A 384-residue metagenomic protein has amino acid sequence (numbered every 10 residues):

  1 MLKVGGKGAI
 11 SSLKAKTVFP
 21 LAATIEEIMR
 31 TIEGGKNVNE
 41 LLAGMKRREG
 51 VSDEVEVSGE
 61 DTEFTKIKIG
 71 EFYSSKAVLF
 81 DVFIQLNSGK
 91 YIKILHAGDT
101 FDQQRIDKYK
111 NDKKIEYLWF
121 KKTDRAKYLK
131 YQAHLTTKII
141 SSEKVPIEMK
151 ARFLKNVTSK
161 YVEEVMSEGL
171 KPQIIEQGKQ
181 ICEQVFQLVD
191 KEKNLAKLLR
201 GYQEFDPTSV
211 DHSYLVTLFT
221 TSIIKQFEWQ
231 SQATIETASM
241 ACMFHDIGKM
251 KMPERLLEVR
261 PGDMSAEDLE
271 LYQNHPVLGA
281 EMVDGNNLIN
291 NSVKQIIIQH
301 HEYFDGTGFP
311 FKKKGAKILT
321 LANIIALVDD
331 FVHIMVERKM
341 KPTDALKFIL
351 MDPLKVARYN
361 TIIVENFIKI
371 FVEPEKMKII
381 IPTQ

Functional and structural regions predicted by a protein language model:
M1-Q203, P207-T208, Q384: Non-catalytic interface/linker regions that flank or bridge core catalytic/transmembrane domains
L13, D112, F227, N286 (+1 more regions): Acidic-histidine catalytic/liganding microenvironments
T137-Q273, A280-G285, N291-S292: Acidic/His-rich, divalent-metal-binding segments that scaffold phosphate/diphosphate chemistry
A238-C242, E270, V283-I325, M340 (+1 more regions): Histidine/acidic-rich helix-loop-helix segments that form or flank divalent-metal centers in metalloenzyme catalytic
G248, V332-H333: Short acidic, Gly/Ser-rich segments with clustered Asp/Glu that frequently serve as metal-coordination loops in enzyme
M252-P253, G306, V336: Active-site-flanking alpha-helical
E267-D268, L278-G279, H333, A345-F348: Phosphate/pyrophosphate-binding active-site loops
